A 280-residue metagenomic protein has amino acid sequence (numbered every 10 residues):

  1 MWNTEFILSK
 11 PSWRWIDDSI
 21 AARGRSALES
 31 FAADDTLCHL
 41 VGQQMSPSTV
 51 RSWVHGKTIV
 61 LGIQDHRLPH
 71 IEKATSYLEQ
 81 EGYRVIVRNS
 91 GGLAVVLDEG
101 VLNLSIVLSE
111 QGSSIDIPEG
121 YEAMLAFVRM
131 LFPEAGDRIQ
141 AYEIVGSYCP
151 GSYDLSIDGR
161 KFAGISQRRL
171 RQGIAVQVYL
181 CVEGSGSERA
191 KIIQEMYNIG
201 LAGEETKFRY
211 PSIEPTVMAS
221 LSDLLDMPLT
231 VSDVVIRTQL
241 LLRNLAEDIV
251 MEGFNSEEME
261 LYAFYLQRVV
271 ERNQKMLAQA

Functional and structural regions predicted by a protein language model:
M1-S114: N-terminal lobe of the biotin/lipoate ligase/transferase fold
E29, A33, H70, D116-F127 (+1 more regions): Short amphipathic alpha-helical segments
K73-Y77, E81, F127-D137, R237-L245: Generic non-transmembrane alpha-helical segments
G91-A94, Y142-G146, R168: Short, solvent-exposed loop/turn elements at beta->coil junctions and helix N-caps that rim active or binding pockets
L102-V145: Contiguous, small/hydrophobic- and glycine-enriched helical/loop subdomains that border and often "cap" functional
A135-D137, Q172-A280: Long, positively charged amphipathic alpha-helical accessory segments at protein N-termini or as interdomain linkers
A141-K161: Beta-rich nucleic-acid/ligand-interaction surfaces
G159-Q167, A175: Aromatic/basic-lined ligand-recognition segments that form π-stacking hydrophobic pockets flanked by Lys/Arg to engage
